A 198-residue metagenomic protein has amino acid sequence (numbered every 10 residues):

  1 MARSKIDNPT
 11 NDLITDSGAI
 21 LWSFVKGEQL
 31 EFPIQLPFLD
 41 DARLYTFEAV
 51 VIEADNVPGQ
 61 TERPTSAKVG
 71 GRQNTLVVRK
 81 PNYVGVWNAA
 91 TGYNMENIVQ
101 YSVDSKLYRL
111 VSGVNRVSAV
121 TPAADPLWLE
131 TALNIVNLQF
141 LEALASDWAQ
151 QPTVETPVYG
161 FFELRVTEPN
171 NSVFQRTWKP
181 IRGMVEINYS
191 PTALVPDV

Functional and structural regions predicted by a protein language model:
A2-G92, S105, T131-V198: N-terminal assembly/attachment segments of tailed bacteriophage virion structural proteins
N82-L133: Tryptophan-rich substrate-binding surfaces of secreted polymer-degrading and adhesive proteins
